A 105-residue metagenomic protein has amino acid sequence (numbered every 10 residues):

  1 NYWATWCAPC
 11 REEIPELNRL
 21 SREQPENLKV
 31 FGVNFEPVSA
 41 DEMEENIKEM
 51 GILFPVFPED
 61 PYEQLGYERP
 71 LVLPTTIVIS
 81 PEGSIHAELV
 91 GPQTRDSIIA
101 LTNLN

Functional and structural regions predicted by a protein language model:
N1, G32-N34, I77-V78: Hydrophobic beta-strand core positions in alpha/beta domains
Y2-R22: Conserved redox-active cysteine motifs that mediate thiol-disulfide chemistry, especially di-cysteine Cys-X(1-2)-Cys
A8, P37-D41, Q93-D96: Short alpha-helical
E12, R22-D60, L73: Conserved segment of the thioredoxin-like fold in thiol-based oxidoreductases
L17-L20, M43, I98: Hydrophobic packing residues within well-ordered alpha-helices of enzyme cores
E45-L53, P58-N103: Thiol/disulfide oxidoreductase modules built on the thioredoxin-like
